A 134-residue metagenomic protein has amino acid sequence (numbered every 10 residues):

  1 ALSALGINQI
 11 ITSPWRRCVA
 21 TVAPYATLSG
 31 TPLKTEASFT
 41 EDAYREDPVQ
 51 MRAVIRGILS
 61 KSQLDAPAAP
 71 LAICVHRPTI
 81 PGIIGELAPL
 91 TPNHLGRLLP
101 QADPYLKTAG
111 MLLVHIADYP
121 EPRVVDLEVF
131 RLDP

Functional and structural regions predicted by a protein language model:
A1-A69: Phosphate-coordination/substrate-recognition cap region in phosphate-metabolizing enzymes
P14, D118, R131: Residues that line or immediately flank small-molecule/substrate-binding pockets and catalytic motifs
R16-R17, T40, R77-I80, Y119: Short, solvent-exposed loop/turn segments at secondary-structure junctions
G30-P32, E121-V124: A generic structural signal for alpha->beta connector loops
A66-V75, T79-I83: Beta-strand elements within well-structured catalytic alpha/beta cores of enzymes that handle phosphate/sulfate esters
T79-N93: Periplasmic/luminal catalytic loop of GT-C fold multi-pass membrane glycosyltransferases that transfer sugars from
T91-R123: Domain-level recognition of soluble alpha/beta enzyme cores, biased toward histidine phosphatases/phosphomutases
V125-P134: Short, solvent-exposed aromatic-acidic interface loops
